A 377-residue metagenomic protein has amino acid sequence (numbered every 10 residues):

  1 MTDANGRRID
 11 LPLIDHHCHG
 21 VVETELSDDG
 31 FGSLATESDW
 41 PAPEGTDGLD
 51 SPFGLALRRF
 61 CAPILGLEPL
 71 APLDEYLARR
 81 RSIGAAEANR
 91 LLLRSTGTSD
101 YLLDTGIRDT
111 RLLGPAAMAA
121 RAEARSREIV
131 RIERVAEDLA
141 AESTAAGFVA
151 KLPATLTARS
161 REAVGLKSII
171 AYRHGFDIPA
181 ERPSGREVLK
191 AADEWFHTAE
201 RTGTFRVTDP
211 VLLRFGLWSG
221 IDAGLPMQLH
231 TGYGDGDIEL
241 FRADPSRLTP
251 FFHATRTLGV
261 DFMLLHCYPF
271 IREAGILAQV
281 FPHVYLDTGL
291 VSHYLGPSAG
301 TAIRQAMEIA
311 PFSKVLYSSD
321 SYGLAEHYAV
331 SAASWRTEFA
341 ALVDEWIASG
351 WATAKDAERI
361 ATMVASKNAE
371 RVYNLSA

Functional and structural regions predicted by a protein language model:
M1-H16, E23-T24, D28-R79, F312-K314 (+1 more regions): Mid-to-C-terminal alpha-helical segments outside catalytic/metal-binding sites
I14-V21, H230, H266: Histidine-centered divalent metal-coordination motifs
H17, Y101, L166, H230 (+3 more regions): Divalent metal-coordination and catalytic microenvironments
D29-A122, E128, V149-R161: Alpha-helical scaffold segments that flank or form the walls of functional sites
I129-V149: A gly/proline- and charged-residue-enriched helix-loop-helix capping module
I132-E133, Y233, G289-H293: Short, acidic/turn-prone active-site loops that include or flank metal/cofactor- and phosphate-binding residues
G147-K167, G175-V284, S298-L316, S334: Histidine/acidic residue-rich metal-binding segments in metalloenzymes
P250, L258-A377: H/E-rich (His + Asp/Glu) clusters that bind or coordinate divalent metals
